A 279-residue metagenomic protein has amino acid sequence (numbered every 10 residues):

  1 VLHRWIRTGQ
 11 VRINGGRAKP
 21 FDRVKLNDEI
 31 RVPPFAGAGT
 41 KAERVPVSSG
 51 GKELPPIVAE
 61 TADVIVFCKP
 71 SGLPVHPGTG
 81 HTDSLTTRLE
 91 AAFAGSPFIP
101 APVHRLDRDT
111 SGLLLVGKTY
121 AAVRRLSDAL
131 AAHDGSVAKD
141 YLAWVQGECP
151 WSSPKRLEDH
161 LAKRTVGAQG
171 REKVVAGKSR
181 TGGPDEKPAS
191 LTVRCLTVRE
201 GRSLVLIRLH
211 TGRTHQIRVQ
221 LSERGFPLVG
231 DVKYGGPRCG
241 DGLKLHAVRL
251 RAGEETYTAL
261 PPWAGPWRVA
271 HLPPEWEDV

Functional and structural regions predicted by a protein language model:
V1-G167, P184-P188, G242-K244, W263-D278: RNA pseudouridine synthases
V1-R4, A36, P55, G177-K187 (+2 more regions): Pseudouridine synthases involved in rRNA/tRNA modification
R125-L126, L157-H160, V205-I207, R218 (+1 more regions): Beta-strand scaffold of nucleotide-dependent catalytic cores
Q146, L206-H210: A structural micro-motif recognizing beta-strand termini and the immediately following turn/loop segments
K155, E172, T256-Y257: Generic detection of short hydrophobic beta-strand segments and adjacent strand-loop junctions
A168-R171, V175: Solvent-exposed, charged helical/coil patches that constitute nucleic-acid or partner-interaction surfaces
V193: Long C-terminal interaction/binding lobes of large macromolecular proteins
